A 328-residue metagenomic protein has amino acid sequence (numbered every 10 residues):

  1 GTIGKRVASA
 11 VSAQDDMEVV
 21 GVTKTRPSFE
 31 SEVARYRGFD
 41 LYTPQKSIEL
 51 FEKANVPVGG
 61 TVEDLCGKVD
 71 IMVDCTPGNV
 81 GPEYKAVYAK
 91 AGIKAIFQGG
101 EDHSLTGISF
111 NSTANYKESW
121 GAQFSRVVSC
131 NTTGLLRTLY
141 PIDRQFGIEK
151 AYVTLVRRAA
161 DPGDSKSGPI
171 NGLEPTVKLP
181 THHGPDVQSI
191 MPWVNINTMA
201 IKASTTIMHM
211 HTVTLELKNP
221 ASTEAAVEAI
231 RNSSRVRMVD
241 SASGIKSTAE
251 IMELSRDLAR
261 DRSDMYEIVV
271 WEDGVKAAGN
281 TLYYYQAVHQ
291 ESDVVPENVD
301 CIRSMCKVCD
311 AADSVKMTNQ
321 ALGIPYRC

Functional and structural regions predicted by a protein language model:
G1-D164, A312-T318, G323-Y326: N-terminal Rossmann-like NAD(P) cofactor-binding subdomain of oxidoreductases, focused on the glycine-rich
T2-V62, C66, G147-K150, T154-Q286: C-terminal substrate-binding/catalytic lobe of Rossmann-fold NAD(P)-dependent oxidoreductases
A8, L136-D143, G184-Q188, E224-V227 (+1 more regions): Predominant activation on well-ordered alpha-helical scaffold segments within soluble catalytic domains
S12, D143, R231, R303-C306 (+1 more regions): Hydrophobic/aromatic-lined pockets within catalytic cores
G81-E83, S247, E291: Intrinsic-disorder/low-complexity, polar/charged segments
S263-C328: NAD(P)-dependent Rossmann-like dehydrogenase/reductase catalytic/cofactor-binding core
